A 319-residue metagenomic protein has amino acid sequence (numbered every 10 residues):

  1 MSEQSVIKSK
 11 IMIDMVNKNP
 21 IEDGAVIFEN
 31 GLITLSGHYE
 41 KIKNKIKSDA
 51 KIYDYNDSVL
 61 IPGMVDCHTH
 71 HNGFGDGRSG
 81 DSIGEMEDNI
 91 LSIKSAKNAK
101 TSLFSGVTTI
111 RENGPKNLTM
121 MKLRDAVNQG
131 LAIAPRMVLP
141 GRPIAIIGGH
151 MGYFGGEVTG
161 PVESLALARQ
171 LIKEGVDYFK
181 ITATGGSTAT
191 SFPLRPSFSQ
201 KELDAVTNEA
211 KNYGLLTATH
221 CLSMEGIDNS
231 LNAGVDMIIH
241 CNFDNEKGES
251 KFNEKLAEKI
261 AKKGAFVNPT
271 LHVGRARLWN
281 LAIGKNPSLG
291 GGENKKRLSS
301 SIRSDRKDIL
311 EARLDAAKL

Functional and structural regions predicted by a protein language model:
S2-Q4, M12, V16-I61: Histidine-rich, glycine-flanked metal-binding segment
K10, V26, G31, D57 (+9 more regions): Divalent metal-coordination and catalytic microenvironments
S58-Q129, K201, L222-G226, S230-A233: Metal-associated gating/positioning segment near the N- to mid-region
G80-I93, G149-A166, L216-C221: Active-site mouth loops of central-metabolism enzymes
K94-T119, A134-A145, I172, V176-A189 (+4 more regions): Divalent metal-dependent hydrolysis catalytic cores, especially in the metallo-beta-lactamase
D125-P143, L194-T219, I260-A265, P269: Alpha-helix-loop-beta-strand connector modules within alpha/beta enzyme cores
A166-A189, C241-L319: Active-site neighborhoods of metal-dependent hydrolases
D177-I239, E246-K247, V273-A276, L310-E311: Divalent metal-binding pocket/active-site signature
